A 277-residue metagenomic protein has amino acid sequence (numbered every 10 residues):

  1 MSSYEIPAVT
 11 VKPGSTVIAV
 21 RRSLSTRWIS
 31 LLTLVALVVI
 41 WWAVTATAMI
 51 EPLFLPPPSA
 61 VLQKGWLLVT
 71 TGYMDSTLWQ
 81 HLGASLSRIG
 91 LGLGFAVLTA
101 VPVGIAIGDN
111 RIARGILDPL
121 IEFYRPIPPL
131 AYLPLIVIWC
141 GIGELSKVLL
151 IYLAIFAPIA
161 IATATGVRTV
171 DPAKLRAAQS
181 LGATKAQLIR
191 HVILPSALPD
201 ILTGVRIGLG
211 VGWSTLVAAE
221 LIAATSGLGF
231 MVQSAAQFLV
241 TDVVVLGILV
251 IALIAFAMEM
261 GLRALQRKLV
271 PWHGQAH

Functional and structural regions predicted by a protein language model:
M1-V35, M260-H277: Transmembrane alpha-helical segments of polytopic membrane transport and secretion proteins
V17-A19, T47-G94: Periplasmic/extracellular loop-to-transmembrane helix junction in inner-membrane transport proteins
L62, D75, W79, G83 (+9 more regions): Alpha-helical membrane-protein architecture signal
L91-I121: Transmembrane-helix boundary motif in ABC transporter permease subunits
R111, R168, T203, L246-H277: C-terminal transmembrane helix and the adjacent membrane-cytosol boundary/short C-terminal tail of inner/organellar
E122-P158, T165-G166: Generic hydrophobic transmembrane alpha-helix motif, especially the helices
L149, L153, K185-A219, D242 (+4 more regions): Transmembrane alpha-helices
A162-I207, L228: Short cytoplasmic-facing helical segments at TM-TM junctions of multi-pass membrane proteins
